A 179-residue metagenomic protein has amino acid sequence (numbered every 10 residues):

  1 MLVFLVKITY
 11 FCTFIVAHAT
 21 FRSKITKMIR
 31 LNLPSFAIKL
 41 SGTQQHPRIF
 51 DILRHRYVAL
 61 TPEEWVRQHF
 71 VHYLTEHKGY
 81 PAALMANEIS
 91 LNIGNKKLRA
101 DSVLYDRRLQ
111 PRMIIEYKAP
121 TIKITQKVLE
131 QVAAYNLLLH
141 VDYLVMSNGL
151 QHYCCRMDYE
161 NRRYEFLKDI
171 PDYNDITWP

Functional and structural regions predicted by a protein language model:
F4-L5, R99: Intrinsically disordered, low-complexity regulatory regions of eukaryotic regulatory proteins
L5, F11-C12: Short hydrophobic targeting helices and cationic amphipathic motifs that mediate membrane/organellar targeting
F14, I25-K27: Residue-level detector of intrinsically disordered terminal segments
K27-Y143, L150-P179: A short, conserved, highly charged catalytic patch centered on acidic carboxylates
